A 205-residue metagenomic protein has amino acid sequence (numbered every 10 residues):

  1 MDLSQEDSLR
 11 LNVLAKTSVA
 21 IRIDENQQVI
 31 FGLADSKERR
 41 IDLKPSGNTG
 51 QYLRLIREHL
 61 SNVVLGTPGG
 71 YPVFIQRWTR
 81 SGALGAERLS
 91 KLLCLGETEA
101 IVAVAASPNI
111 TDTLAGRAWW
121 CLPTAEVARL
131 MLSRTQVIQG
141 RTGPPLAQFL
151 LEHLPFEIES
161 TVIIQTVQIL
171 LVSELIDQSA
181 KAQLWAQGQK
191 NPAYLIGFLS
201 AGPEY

Functional and structural regions predicted by a protein language model:
M1-Y205: Alpha-helical scaffold segments
